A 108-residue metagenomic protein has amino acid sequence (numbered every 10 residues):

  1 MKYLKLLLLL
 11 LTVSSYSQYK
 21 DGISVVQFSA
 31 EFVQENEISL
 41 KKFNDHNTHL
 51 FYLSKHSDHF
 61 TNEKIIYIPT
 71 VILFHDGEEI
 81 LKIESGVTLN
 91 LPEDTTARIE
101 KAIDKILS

Functional and structural regions predicted by a protein language model:
M1-L9: Sec-dependent signal peptide recognition, specifically the positively charged N-region followed immediately by
L8-S17: Hydrophobic h-region of N-terminal signal peptides that target proteins for export in Gram-negative bacteria
Q18-H49: Local sequence-structure signature of Cys/Sec-based thiol-disulfide redox active-site neighborhoods
E31-Q34, D58, E79-I80, L89: Solvent-exposed loop/turn segments at secondary-structure junctions within structured extracellular/periplasmic domains
L53-H59: N-terminal post-signal-peptidase region of extra-cytosolic proteins
H59-N62, I83: Short, charged, surface-exposed secondary-structure boundary motifs
E63-H75: Structural micro-motif
L73-S108: Non-catalytic, surface beta->alpha helical segment in thiol-disulfide oxidoreductase systems
